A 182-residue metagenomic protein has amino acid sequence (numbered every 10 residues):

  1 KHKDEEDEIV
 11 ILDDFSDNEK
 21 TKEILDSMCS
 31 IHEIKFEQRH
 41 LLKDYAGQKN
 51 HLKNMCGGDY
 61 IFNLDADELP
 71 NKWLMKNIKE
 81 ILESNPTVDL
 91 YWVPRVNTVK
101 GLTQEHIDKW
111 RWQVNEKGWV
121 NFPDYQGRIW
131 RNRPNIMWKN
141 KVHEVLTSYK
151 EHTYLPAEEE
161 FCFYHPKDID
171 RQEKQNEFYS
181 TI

Functional and structural regions predicted by a protein language model:
H2-Q38: Acidic donor-binding segment of Leloir-type glycosyltransferases
D4, N54-M55: Solvent-exposed polar/charged
I24-M28, M55, I81: Alpha-helical structural signal in soluble globular domains
Q38-Y45: Short, acidic/glycine-rich phosphate-metal binding loop used to engage nucleotide
Y45-K53, D59-Y60, L69-I182: Catalytic-site signature of metal-activated, phosphate-bearing donor transferases, centered on the GT-A/GT-A-like
A66: Walker B catalytic motif
